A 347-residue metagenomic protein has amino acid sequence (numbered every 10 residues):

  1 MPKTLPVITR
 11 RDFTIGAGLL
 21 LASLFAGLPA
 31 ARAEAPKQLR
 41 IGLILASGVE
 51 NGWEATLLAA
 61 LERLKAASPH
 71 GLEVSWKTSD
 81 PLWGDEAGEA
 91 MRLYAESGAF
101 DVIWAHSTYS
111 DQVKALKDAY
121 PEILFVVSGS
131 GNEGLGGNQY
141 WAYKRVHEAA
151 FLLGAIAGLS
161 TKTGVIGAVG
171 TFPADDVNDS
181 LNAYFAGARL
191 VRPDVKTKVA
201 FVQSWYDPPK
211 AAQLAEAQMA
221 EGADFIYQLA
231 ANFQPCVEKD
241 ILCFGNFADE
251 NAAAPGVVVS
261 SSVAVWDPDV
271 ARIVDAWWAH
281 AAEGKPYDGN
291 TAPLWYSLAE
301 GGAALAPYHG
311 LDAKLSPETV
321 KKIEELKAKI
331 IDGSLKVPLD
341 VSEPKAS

Functional and structural regions predicted by a protein language model:
M1-L28: N-terminal secretory signal peptides
P29-A33: Signal peptide processing junction and immediate N-terminal pro/mature segment of secreted/exported proteins
E34-S347: A residue-level marker of the well-folded mature domains of exported/periplasmic proteins
